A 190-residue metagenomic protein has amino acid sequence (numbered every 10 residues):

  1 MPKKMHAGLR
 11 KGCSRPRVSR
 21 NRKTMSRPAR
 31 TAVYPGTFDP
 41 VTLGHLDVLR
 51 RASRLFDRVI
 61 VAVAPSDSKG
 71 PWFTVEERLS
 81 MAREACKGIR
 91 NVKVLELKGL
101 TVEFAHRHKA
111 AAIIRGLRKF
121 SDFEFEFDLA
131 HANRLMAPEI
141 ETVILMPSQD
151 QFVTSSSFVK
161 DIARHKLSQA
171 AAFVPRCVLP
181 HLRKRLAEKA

Functional and structural regions predicted by a protein language model:
K3, R20-A190: Nucleotidyltransferase catalytic core that binds NTPs
